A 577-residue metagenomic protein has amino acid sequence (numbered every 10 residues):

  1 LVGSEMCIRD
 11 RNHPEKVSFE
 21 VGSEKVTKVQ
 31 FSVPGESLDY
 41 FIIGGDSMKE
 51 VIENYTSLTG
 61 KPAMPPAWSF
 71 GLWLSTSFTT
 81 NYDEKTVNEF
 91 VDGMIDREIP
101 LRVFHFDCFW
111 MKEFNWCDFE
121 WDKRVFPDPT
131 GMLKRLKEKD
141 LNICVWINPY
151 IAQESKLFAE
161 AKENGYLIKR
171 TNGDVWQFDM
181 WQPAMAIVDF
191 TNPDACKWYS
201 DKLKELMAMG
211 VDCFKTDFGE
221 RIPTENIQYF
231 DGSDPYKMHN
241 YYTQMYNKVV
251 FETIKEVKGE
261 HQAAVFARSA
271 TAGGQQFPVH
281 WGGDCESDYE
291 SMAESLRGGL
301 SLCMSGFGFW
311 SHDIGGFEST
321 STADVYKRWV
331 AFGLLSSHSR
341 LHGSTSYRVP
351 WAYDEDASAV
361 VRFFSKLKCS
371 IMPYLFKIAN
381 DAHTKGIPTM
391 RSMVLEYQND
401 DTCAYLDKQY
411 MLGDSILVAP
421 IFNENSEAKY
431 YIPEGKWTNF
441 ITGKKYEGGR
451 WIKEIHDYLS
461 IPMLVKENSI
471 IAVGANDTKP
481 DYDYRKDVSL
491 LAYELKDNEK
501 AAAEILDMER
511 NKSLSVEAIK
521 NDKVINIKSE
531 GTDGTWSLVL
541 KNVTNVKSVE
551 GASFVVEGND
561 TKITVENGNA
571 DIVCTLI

Functional and structural regions predicted by a protein language model:
S4, R9-S460: Catalytic-domain carbohydrate-binding cleft regions of carbohydrate-active enzymes
N12-P14, K528-G534, T564-D571: Secondary-structure transition/turn motif
F31, Q409, L514-K520, A552-E557: Short, exposed beta-strand/loop patches in secreted or surface proteins that constitute
I416-L417, A428, I470, K523-I525 (+1 more regions): Hydrophobic residues embedded in beta-strands of well-ordered beta-sheets
Y431-T442, V539-S553: Solvent-exposed beta-hairpin/edge-strand motifs
G449-L490, E557-I577: C-terminal beta-strand-rich structural cap/linker in extracellular carbohydrate-active enzymes
V465-G551: Accessory, solvent-exposed terminal regions and/or long lumenal/extracellular loops of proteins
